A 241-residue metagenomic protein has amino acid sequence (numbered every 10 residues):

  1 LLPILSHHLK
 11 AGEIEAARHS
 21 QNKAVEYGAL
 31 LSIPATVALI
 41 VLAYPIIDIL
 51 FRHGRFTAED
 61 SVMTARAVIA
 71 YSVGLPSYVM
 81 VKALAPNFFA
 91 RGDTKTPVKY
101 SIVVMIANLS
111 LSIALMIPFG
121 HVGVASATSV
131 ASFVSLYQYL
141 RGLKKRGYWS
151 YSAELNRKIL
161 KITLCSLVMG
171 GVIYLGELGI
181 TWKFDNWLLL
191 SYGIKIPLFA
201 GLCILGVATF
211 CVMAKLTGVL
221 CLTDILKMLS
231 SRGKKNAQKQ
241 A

Functional and structural regions predicted by a protein language model:
L1-E15, Q21, A85: Helix-loop junctions and terminal segments of transmembrane helices in multi-pass membrane transport/translocation
S20, E26-V41, P118-G147, T163: Short alpha-helical transmembrane segments in multi-pass integral membrane proteins
L30, A70-V73, K99-A107, V130 (+3 more regions): Hydrophobic residues within alpha-helical transmembrane segments of multi-pass solute transporters/permease subunits
I40-G74, Y148, D185-L190: Interfacial segments at transmembrane-helix termini and the short loops linking adjacent helices
V73-V103, I113-A114, P118: Membrane-interface junctions at transmembrane-helix termini in multi-pass inner-membrane proteins
K95, V104-Y137, L178-I204: Membrane-interface helix-loop junctions in multi-pass transport and translocation proteins
S129-I180, A208-C221: C-terminal transmembrane helix end/exit motif
S150-Y151, L175-A241: Membrane-proximal transmembrane or re-entrant/amphipathic helices at the cytosolic face
